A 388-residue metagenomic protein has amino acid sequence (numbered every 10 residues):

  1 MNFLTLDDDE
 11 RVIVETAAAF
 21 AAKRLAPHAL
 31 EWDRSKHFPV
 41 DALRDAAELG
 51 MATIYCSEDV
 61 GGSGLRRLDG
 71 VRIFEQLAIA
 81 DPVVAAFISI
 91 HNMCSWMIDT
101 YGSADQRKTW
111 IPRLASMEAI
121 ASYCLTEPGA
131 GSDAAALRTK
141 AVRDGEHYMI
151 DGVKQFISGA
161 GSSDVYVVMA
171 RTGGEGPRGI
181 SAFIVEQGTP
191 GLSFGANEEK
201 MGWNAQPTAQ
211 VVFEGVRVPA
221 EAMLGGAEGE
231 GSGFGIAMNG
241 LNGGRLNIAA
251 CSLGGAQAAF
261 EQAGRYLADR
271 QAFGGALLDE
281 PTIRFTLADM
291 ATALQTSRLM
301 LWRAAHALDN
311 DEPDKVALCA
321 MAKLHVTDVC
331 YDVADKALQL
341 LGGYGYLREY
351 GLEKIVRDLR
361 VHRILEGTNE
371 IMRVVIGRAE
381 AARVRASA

Functional and structural regions predicted by a protein language model:
M1-A80, V84-A85, S89, Y101-Q106 (+6 more regions): Alpha-helical interface subdomain recognition
L65-R66, D133-A135, G159-D164, P177-G179 (+1 more regions): Short glycine/proline-enriched turns and hinge-like loops at secondary-structure junctions
F87, L114, G129-S132, F156-G159 (+2 more regions): Short Gly/Pro-enriched turn/cap motifs at secondary-structure boundaries
M117-L125: A short, Trp-centered hydrophobic/proline-enriched beta-strand micro-motif
S122, A136-K140, H147, V165-M169 (+3 more regions): Conserved hydrophobic/aromatic beta-strand scaffold that supports enzyme active sites
A136, G188-R217: Flexible, small-/acidic-enriched active-site or ligand-binding loops
E146-H147, D151-F194: A short core secondary-structure module
E214-G235: Long, acidic (Asp/Glu-rich), low-complexity accessory segments flanking structured domains
